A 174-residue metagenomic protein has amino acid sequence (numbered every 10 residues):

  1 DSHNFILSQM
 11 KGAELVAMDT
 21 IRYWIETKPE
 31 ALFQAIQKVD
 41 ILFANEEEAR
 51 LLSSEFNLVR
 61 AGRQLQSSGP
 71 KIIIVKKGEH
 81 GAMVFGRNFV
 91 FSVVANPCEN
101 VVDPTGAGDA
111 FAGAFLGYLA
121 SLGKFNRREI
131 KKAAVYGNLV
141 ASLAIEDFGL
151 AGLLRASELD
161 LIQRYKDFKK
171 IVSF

Functional and structural regions predicted by a protein language model:
D1-I41, E46-F91, G123-I130, L150-L159 (+1 more regions): Ribokinase/PfkB-type carbohydrate-kinase core domain
F89-E99: Glycine/charged-rich beta-loop-alpha catalytic/anionic-binding loops adjacent to active sites
P97-D167: Conserved post-catalytic alpha-helical subdomain immediately downstream of the catalytic base and nucleotide-binding
